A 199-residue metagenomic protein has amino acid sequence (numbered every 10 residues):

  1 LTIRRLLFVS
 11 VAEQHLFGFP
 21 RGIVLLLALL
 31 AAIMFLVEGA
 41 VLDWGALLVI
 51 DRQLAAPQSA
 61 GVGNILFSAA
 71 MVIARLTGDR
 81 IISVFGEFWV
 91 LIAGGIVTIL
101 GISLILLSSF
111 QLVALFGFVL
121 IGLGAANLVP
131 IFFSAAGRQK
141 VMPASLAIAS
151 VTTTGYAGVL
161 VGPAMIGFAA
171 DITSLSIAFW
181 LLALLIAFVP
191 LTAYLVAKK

Functional and structural regions predicted by a protein language model:
L1-V11, T192-A197: C-terminal membrane-cytosol helix-exit motif in multi-pass small-molecule transporters
R21-V37, V119-L123: Pair of pore-lining "gating" transmembrane helices in MFS-fold secondary transporters
D43-S59: Short amphipathic helix-loop junctions that connect adjacent transmembrane helices in Major Facilitator Superfamily/SLC
F67-A69, I73, Y156-G158: Short hydrophobic/small-residue motifs within alpha-helical transmembrane segments of multi-pass transporter-like
A74-G86, A170: Helix-to-loop junctions at the C-terminal end of transmembrane segments in multipass secondary transporters
W89-L104: Structural signature of the two symmetry-related core transmembrane helices
A126-K140: Intracellular juxtamembrane helix-capping segments at the cytosolic ends of symmetry-related transmembrane helices
M165-I186: A membrane-interface helix-boundary motif in multi-pass transporters
